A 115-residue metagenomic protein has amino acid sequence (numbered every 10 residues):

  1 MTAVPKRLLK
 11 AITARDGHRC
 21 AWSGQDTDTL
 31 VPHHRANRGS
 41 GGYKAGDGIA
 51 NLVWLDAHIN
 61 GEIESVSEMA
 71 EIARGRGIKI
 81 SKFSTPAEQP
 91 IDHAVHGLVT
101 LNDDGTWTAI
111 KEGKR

Functional and structural regions predicted by a protein language model:
T2-V31, W54-I59: Short cysteine-rich loop/turn motifs with clustered Cys
G17, I49-A50, V95: A structure-centric signal for secondary-structure junctions around beta-strands
Q25-D28, I49-G75: Short Cys/His-centered divalent metal-binding micro-motifs
H33-H34, A73: Residue-level detector of functionally special positions within alpha-helical transmembrane segments of multi-pass
A36-N51: Short linker/helix segments within small regulatory modules
R76-R115: Short flanking/linker segments adjacent to small metal-binding domains or redox-active Cys/His motifs
